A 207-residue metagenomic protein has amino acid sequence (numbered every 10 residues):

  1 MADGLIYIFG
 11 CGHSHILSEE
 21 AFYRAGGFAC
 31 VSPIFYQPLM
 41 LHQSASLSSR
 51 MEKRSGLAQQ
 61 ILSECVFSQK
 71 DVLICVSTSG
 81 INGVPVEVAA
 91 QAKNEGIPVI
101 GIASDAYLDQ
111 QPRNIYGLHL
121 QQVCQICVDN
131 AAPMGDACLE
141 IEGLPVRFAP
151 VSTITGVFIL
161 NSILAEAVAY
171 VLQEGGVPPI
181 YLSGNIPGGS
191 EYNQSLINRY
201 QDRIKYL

Functional and structural regions predicted by a protein language model:
M1-L5: Long amphipathic alpha-helical segments
I8-L164: Glycine-rich phosphate-binding loops that contact phosphosugars or nucleotide phosphates
D136-E140, F158, A169-Q194: Internal, active-site/partner-interface "lid" segment
G188-L207: Accessory alpha-helical/coil subdomains and C-terminal extensions that flank or cap enzyme catalytic cores
